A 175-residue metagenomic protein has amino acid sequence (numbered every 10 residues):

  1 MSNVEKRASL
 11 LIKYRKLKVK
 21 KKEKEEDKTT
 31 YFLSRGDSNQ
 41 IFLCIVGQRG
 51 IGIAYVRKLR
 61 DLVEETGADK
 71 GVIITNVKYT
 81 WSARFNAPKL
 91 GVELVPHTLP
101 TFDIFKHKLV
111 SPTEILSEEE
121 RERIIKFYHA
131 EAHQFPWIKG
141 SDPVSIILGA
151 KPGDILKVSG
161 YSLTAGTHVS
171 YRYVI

Functional and structural regions predicted by a protein language model:
M1-T66, A83-F85, T98-D103, P112 (+1 more regions): Helix-rich terminal scaffold detector
P88-E118: Long, charge-dense
R123-I138: Short, basic/aromatic beta-hairpin or loop at an interaction surface
W137-I146: Short alpha-helix capping/helix-loop boundary micro-motifs
G166-I175: Short, compositionally biased
